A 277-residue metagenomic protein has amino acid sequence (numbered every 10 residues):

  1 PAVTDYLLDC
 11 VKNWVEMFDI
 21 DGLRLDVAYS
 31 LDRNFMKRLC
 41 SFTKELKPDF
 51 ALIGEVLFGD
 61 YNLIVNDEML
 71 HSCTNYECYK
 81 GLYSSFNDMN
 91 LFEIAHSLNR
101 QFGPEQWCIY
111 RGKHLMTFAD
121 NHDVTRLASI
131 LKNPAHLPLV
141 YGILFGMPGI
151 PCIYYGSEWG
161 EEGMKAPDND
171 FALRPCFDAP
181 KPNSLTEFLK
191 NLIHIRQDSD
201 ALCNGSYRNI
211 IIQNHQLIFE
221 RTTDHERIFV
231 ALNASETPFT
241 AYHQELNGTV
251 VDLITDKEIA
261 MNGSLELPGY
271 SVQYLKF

Functional and structural regions predicted by a protein language model:
P1-T4, D21-S30, S85, D123-N133 (+1 more regions): The substrate-binding groove and active-site-proximal loops of carbohydrate-active enzymes, especially glycoside
A2-E16, L137-Y141: Short, acidic/polar
K12, E16, D26-I109, I143 (+2 more regions): Active-site-proximal helices and loops of the catalytic beta/alpha 8
I20-R24, D49-I53, H114-T117, C152: Structural preference for beta-strand elements that scaffold enzyme active sites
G81, H96-L246, L267: Loop/helix patches that line or flank the sugar-binding groove of alpha-linked glycan CAZymes
Q244-D256: Solvent-exposed beta-hairpin/edge-strand motifs
M261-F277: C-terminal beta-strand-rich structural cap/linker in extracellular carbohydrate-active enzymes
